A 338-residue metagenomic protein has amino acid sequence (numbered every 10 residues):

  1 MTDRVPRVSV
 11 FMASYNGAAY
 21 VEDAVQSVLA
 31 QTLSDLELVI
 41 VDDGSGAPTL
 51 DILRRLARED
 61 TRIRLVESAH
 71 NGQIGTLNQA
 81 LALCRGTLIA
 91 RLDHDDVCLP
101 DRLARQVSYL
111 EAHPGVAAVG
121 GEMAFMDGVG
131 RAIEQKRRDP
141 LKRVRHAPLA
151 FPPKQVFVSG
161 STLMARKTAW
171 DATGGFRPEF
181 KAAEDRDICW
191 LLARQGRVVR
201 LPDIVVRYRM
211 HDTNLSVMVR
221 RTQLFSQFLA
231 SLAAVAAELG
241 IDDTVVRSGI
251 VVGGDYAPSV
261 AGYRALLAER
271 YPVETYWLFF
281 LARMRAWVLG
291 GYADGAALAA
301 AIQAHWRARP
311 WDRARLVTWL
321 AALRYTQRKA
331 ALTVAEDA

Functional and structural regions predicted by a protein language model:
V10, A82, L99, G121 (+2 more regions): Conserved nucleotide-sugar donor-binding catalytic segment
Y20-E22, A47-R55, L77, V97 (+1 more regions): Acidic helix N-cap motif at the loop->helix transition within catalytic regions of sugar-transfer enzymes
Q26-D35: Short, acidic, metal-binding catalytic loop of nucleotide-sugar glycosyltransferases
S27, D42-D51, H70-N71, D93: A conserved acidic beta->alpha catalytic loop
E67-C84, R105: Glycine-rich, basic loop-to-helix element that forms the pyrophosphate-binding segment of sugar-nucleotide handling
I89: Short aromatic/hydrophobic "clamp" motif used to bind/position activated sugar donors
D101-E134: Conserved donor NDP-sugar-binding/catalytic core segment of glycosyltransferases
M210-A338: C-terminal subregions of glycosyltransferases and related glycan-biosynthesis enzymes
